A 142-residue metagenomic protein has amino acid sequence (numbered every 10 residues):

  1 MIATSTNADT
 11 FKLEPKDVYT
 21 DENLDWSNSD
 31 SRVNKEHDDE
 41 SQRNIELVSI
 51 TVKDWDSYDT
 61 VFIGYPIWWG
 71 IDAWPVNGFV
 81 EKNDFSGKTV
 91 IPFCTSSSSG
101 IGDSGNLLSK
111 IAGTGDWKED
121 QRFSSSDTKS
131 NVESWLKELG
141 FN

Functional and structural regions predicted by a protein language model:
M1-D59, I63, G70-D72, N77 (+1 more regions): N-terminal beta1-alpha1-beta2 submodule of the flavodoxin-like/Rossmannoid cofactor-binding fold
T6-A8, K88, G115: A structural micro-motif
W55, E81-G87, I111-G113: Short, conserved loop/helix-junction motifs that constitute active-site signature segments in enzyme catalytic cores
T60, K88-T89: Secondary-structure boundary/capping motif
I63-G64, P92: Redox-cofactor binding/interface segments in oxidoreductases and associated redox assembly factors
P66-I71, S96-G100: Gly/Ser/Thr-rich loops at beta-strand to alpha-helix junctions that form or flank small-molecule/cofactor-binding
V76-V80, N106: "Short basic amphipathic alpha-helical interaction patches in structured regions
I91-D127: Short, glycine-/small-residue-rich phosphate/pyrophosphate-handling segment
